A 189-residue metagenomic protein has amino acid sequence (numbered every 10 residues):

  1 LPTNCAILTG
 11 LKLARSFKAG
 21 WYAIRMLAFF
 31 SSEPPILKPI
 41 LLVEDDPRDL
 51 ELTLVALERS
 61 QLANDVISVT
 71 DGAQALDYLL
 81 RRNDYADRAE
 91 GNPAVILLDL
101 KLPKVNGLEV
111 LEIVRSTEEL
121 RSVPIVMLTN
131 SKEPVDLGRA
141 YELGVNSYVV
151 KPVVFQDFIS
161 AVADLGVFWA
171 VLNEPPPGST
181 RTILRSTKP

Functional and structural regions predicted by a protein language model:
P2, D99-L100, T129: Active-site residues of response regulator receiver
T3-A6, L11-L41, P47-I67, A73-L76 (+4 more regions): Non-catalytic signal-transmission and effector/linker regions of two-component phosphorelay proteins
L8, L102-V105, V114: Hydrophobic residue at a beta-alpha junction that N-caps the helix immediately following a catalytic beta-strand/loop
F17, R25-A28, A94-V95, S122-K132 (+1 more regions): A short, hydrophobic beta-strand element within the central beta-sheet of small alpha/beta folds
D46, P103, E119, S131-V135: Negatively charged, flexible loop motifs adjacent to catalytic sites in prokaryotic signal transduction proteins
R115, G138-E142: Alpha4-beta5-alpha5 "output face"
N146: Short, glycine/charged-rich "phosphate-handling" switch motifs in NTP-dependent and phosphotransfer domains
